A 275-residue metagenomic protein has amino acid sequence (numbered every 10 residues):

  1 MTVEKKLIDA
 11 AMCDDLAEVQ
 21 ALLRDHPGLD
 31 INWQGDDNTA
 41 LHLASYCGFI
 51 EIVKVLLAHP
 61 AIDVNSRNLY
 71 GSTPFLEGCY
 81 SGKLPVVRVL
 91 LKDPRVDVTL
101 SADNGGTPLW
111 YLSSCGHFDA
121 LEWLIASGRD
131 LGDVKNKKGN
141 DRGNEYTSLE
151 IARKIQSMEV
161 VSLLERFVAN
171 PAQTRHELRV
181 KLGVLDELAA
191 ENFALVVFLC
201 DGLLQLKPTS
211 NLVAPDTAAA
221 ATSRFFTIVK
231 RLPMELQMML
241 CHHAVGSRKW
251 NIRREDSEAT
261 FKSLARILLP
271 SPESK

Functional and structural regions predicted by a protein language model:
M1-L43: N-terminal segments that cap or nucleate solenoid repeat domains
D9-D14, L43-F49, E77-K83, Y111-H117 (+1 more regions): Ankyrin repeat A-helix N-terminal signature
E18, E51-I52, P85-V86, D119-A120 (+1 more regions): Conserved ankyrin/ankyrin-like repeat signature
L23-L29, K54-I62, R88-V96, W123-L131 (+1 more regions): Ankyrin repeat domain, specifically the short helix-to-loop turn at the C-terminus of the second helix of each repeat
N32, N65, T99, G132-D133: Ankyrin-repeat junction/capping positions
K135-V168: Leucine-rich solenoid repeat scaffolds
A169-K275: Cullin-RING E3 adaptor/co-adaptor recruitment helices
